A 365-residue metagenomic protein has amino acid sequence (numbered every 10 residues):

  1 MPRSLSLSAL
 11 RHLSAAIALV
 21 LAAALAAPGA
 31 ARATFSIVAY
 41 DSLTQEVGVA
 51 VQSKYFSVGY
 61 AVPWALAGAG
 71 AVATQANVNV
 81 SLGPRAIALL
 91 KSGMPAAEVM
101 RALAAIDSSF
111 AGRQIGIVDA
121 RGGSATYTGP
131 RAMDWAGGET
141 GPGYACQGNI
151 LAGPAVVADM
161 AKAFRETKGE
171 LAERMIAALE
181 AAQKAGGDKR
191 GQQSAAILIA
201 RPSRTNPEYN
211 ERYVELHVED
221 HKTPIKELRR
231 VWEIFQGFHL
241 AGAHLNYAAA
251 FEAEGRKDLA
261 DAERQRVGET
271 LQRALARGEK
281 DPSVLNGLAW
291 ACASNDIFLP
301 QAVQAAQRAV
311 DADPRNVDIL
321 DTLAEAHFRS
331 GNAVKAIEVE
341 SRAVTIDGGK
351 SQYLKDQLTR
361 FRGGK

Functional and structural regions predicted by a protein language model:
R32-R190, I197, E219-F251: Alpha/propeptide regions of enzymes that mature by internal proteolysis
G242, S283, D318, Q352-Y353: Start-of-helix register in tetratricopeptide repeats
N246, G287, T322, R329 (+1 more regions): "A position-specific structural signal for the A-helix of alpha-solenoid helical repeats
E254, N295-D296, S330, K365: Structural motif corresponding to the intra-repeat A-B loop/turn of tetratricopeptide repeats
L259, A276-E325: Alpha-helical adaptor scaffolds
